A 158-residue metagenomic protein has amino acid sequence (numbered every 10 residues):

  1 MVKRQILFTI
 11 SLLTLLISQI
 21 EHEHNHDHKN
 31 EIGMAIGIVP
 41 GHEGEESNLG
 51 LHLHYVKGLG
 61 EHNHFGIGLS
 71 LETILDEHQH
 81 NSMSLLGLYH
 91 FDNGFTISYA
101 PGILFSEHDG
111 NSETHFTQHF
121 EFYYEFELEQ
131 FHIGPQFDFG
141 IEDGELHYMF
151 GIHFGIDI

Functional and structural regions predicted by a protein language model:
M1-H28, I158: Cleavable N-terminal export/targeting peptides
Q19-T73, G155: Short glycine/proline- and aromatic-enriched beta-strand/turn motifs that initiate or cap beta-hairpins
H28-N30, E45-L51, Q79-M83, F105 (+3 more regions): Residues that define the transmembrane beta-barrel architecture of outer-membrane proteins
N30, E61-I67, G94-I97, E125-G134: Repeated loop/turn-to-beta-strand initiation elements of outer-membrane beta-barrel proteins
M34-P40, L69-T73, L85, Y99-I103 (+1 more regions): Transmembrane beta-barrel strands of outer-membrane/channel proteins
I38-G44, E61, T73-Q79, N93 (+2 more regions): Gram-negative outer-membrane beta-barrel proteins
H54-V56, L86-L88, E121-Y123, H153-G155: Outer-membrane beta-barrel architecture
F126, E145-I158: Outer-membrane beta-barrel "beta-signal"
